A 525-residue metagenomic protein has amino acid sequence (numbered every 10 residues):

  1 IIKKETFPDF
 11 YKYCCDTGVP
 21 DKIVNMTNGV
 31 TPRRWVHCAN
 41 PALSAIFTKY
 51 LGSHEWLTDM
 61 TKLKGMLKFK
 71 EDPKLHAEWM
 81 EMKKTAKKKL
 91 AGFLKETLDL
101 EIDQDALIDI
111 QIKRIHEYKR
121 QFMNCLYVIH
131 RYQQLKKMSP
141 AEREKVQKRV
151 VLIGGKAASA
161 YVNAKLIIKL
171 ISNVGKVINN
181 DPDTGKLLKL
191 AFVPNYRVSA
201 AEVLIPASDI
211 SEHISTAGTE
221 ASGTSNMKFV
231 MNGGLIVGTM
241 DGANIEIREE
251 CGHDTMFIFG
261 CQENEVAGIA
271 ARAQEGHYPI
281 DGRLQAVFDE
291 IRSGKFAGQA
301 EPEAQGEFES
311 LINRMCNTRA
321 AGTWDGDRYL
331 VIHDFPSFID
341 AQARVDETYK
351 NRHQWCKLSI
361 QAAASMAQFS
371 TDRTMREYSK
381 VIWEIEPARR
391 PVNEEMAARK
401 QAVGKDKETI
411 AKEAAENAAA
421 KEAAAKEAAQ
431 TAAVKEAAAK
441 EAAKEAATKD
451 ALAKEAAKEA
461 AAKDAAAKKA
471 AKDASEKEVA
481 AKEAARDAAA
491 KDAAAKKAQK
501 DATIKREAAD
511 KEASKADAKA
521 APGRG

Functional and structural regions predicted by a protein language model:
I1-I2: Extended, Lys/Arg-enriched charged tracts that mediate electrostatic binding to polyanionic substrates
Y13-C15, V19-D21, T27-F69, P206-A207 (+4 more regions): Catalytic binding pocket for nucleotide-activated donors in carbohydrate/polymer assembly enzymes
T27-K113, E117-R120: Structured, charged N-terminal subsegments at the starts of enzyme catalytic cores and at intra-chain domain/subunit
K64-W79, D99-E117, K148-A164, G185-P194 (+5 more regions): Glycine- and acidic
K84-A201: Long, K/E/R/D-enriched contiguous segments that form extended
A398-K519: Long, low-complexity, compositionally biased polyampholytic IDRs enriched for Lys/Glu and Gln/Arg
P522-G525: A positional/structural detector of protein chain ends, strongest at the extreme C-terminus and weakly at the extreme
